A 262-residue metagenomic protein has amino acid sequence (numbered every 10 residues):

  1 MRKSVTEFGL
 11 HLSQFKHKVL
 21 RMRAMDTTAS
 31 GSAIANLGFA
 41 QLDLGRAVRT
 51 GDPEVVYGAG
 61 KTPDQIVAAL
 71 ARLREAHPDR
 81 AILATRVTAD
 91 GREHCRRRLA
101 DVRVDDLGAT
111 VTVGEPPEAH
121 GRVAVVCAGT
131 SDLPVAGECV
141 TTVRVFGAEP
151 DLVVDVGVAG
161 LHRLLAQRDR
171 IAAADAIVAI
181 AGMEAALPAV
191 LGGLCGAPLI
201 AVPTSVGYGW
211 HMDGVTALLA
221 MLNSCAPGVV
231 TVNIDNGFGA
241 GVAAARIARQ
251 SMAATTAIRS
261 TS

Functional and structural regions predicted by a protein language model:
M1-L10, Q14: Intrinsically disordered, low-complexity segments enriched in serine/proline and basic residues
F15-V102: Long amphipathic alpha-helical segments
D64-I66, D132-G137, L161-H162, A181-L191 (+2 more regions): Short glycine/serine/threonine-rich phosphate/pyrophosphate-binding segments that cradle anionic phosphate groups
R103-D105, L191-G214, S262: Short, acidic/small-residue loops that bind anionic groups at enzyme active sites
H120-H162: Glycine-rich phosphate/diphosphate-binding loop of Rossmann-like nucleotide-binding domains
C127, R168, A172, V206 (+1 more regions): C-terminal binding/interaction regions
A166-T204: Glycine-rich phosphate-binding loop
